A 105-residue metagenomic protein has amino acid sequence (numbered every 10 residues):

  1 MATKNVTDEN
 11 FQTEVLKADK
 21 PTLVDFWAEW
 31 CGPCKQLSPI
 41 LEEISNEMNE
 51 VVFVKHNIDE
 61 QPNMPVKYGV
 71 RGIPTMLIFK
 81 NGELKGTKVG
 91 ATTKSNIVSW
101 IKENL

Functional and structural regions predicted by a protein language model:
K4-T22, P62: A short beta-strand-turn-helix
N5-V6, S38-N63: Thiol-based oxidoreductase modules, predominantly thioredoxin-like and allied folds used for disulfide exchange
D19-K20, F26-W30, G72: Short pre-active-site segment immediately N-terminal to redox-active cysteine/selenocysteine motifs in thiol-based
L23-V24, F53, M76: Hydrophobic beta-strand anchors of alpha/beta hydrolase catalytic cores
F26-I40: Conserved redox-active cysteine motifs that mediate thiol-disulfide chemistry, especially di-cysteine Cys-X(1-2)-Cys
P62, Y68-L77: Structural micro-motif
K80-L105: Non-catalytic, surface beta->alpha helical segment in thiol-disulfide oxidoreductase systems
